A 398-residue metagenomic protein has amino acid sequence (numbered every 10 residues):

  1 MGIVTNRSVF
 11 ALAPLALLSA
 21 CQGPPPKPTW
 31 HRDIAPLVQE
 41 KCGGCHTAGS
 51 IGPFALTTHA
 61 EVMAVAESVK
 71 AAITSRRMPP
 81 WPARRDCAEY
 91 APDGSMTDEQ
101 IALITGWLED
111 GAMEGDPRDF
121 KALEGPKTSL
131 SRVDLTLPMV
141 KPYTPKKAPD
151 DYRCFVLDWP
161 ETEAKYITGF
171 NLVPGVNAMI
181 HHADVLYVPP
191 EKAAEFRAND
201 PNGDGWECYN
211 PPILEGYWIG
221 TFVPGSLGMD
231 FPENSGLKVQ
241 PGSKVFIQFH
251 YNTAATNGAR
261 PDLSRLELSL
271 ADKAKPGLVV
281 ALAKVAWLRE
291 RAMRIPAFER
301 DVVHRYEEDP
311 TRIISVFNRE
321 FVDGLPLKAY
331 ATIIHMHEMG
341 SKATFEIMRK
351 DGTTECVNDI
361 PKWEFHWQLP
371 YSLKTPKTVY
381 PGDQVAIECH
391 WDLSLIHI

Functional and structural regions predicted by a protein language model:
G2-A11: Bacterial N-terminal signal peptides that target proteins for export
R7, A20, K41-G44, D86 (+3 more regions): The N-terminal extracellular segments of secreted preproproteins, especially immediately downstream of signal
A11-S19: Bacterial N-terminal signal peptides
P14, A35-V38, P201: Residue-level signal for mature regions of secreted extracellular proteins and peptides
C21-P160, G216, G242-Q248: Aromatic- and Gly/Pro-enriched helix-to-coil junctions and flexible linker segments
T97, D110-A331, M336-S394: Extracellular/oxidizing-compartment recognition motifs
I396-I398: Conserved small/polar residues in nucleotide/adenosyl-binding loops
